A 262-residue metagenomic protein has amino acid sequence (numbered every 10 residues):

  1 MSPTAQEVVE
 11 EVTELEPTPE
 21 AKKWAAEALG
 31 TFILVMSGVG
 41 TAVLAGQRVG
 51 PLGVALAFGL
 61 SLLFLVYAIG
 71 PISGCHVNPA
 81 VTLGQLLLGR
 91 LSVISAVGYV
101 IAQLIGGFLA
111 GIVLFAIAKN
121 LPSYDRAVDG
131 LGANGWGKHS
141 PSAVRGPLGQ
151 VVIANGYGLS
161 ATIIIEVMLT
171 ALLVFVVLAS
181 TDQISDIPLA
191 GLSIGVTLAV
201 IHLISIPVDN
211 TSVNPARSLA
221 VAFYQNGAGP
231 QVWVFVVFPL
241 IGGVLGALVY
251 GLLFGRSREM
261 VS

Functional and structural regions predicted by a protein language model:
M1-S262: Membrane-interface helix-loop junctions and terminal tails of multi-pass membrane proteins
